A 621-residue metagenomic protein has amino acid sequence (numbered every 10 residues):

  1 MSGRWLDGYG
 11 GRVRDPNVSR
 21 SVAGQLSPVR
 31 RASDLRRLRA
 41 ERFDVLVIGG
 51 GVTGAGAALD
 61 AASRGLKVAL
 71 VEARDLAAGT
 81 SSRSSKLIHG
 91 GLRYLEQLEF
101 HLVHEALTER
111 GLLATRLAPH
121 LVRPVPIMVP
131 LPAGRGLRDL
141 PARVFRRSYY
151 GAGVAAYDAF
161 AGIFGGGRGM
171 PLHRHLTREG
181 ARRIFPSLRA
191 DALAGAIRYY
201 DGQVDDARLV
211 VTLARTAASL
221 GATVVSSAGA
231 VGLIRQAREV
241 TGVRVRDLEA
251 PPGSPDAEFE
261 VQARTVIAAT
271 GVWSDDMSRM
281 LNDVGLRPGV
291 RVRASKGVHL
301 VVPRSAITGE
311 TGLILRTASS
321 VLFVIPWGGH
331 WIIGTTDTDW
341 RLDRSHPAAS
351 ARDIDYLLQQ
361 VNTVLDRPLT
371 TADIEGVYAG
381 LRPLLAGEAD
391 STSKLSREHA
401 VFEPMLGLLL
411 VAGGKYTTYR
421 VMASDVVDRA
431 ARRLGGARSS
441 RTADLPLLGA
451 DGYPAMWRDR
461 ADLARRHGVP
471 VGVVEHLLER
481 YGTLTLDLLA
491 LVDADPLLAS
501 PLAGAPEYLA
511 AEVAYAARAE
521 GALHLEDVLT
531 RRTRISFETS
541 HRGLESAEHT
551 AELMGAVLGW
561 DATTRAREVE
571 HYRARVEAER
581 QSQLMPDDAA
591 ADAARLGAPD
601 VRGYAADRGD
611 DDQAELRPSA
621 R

Functional and structural regions predicted by a protein language model:
S2-V45, D60-R64: Extreme N-terminal leader/targeting segments of oxidoreductases
R37, R74, H120, G134-F145 (+13 more regions): C-terminal accessory subdomains/tails of enzymes that are appended
E41-F43, G253-T265: Core beta-strand elements of the Rossmann-like FAD/NAD(P) dinucleotide-binding domain in flavoenzyme oxidoreductases
I48, V261-G271: Short hydrophobic core segments
G49-G51, A73: Glycine-rich Rossmann-fold phosphate-binding loop(s) that bind the pyrophosphate of adenine dinucleotide cofactors
A62-S82: Glycine-rich FAD pyrophosphate-binding loop
A77-H104: Glycine-rich active-site loop/strand segments that organize a redox cofactor
S226-T241: A conserved short coil-to-beta-strand element within the FAD-binding core of flavoproteins
